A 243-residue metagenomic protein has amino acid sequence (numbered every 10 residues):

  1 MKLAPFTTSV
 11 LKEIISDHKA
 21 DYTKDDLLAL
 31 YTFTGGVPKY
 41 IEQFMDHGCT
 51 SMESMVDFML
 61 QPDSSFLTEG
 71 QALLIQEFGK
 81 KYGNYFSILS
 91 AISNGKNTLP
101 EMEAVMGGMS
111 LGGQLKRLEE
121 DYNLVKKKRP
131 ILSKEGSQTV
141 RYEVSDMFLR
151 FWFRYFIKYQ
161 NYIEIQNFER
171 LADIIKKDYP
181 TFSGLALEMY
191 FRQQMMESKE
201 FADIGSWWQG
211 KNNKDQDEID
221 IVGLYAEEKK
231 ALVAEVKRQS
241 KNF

Functional and structural regions predicted by a protein language model:
K2-D26: Conserved small helical "lid"/interfacial subdomain of P-loop NTPases
I15-S16, G70-K81, E101-A104: Short amphipathic alpha-helical boundary/capping segments
H18-I75: Amphipathic alpha-helical "lid/sensor" segments that cap RecA-like P-loop NTPase cores
Y85-S93, R192: Hydrophobic residues on short alpha-helical segments
I92-V105: Short acidic, hydrophobic short linear motifs in intrinsically disordered regions
V105-N123: Short amphipathic alpha-helical interaction segments
E119-S133: A short, conserved structural fragment
Q138-F243: A cross-kingdom feature that marks ATP-driven nucleic-acid transaction machinery
